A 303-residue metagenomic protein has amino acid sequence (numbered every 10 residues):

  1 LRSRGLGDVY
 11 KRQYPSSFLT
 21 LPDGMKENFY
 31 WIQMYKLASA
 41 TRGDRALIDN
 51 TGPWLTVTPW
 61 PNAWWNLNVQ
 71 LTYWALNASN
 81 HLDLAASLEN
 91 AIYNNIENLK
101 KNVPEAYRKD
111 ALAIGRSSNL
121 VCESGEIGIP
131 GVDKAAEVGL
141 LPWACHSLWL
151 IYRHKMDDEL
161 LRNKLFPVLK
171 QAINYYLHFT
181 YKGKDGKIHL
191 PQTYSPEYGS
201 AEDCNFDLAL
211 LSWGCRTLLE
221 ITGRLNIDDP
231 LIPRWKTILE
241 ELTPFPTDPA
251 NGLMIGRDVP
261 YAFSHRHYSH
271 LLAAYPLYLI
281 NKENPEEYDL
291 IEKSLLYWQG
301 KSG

Functional and structural regions predicted by a protein language model:
L1-Y10: Single conserved hydrophobic/aromatic residue that forms the stacking wall/gate of nucleotide- or nucleobase-binding
L19-N94, R108-K109: Structured secondary-structure scaffolds
N28-S39, A91-N94, N98, P167-F179 (+2 more regions): Alpha-helical scaffold segments in carbohydrate-active enzymes
L37-A46, P59-W65, L84, E97-N102 (+3 more regions): Secretory-pathway/luminal and periplasmic proteins that interact with or process carbohydrate-rich
D44-P53, L161-K164, Y181-L190, I227-L231: Short, glycine/acidic-rich hinge or "gate" loops at secondary-structure transitions that mediate conformational
T51-A63, R108-G131, K187-F206, G252-H265: Carbohydrate-binding/catalytic loop surfaces
W65-N102, K109, C122-I129, D133-E159 (+2 more regions): Active-site core of glycosidic bond-cleaving carbohydrate-active enzymes
Q171-R224: Acidic/histidine-rich catalytic neighborhood
